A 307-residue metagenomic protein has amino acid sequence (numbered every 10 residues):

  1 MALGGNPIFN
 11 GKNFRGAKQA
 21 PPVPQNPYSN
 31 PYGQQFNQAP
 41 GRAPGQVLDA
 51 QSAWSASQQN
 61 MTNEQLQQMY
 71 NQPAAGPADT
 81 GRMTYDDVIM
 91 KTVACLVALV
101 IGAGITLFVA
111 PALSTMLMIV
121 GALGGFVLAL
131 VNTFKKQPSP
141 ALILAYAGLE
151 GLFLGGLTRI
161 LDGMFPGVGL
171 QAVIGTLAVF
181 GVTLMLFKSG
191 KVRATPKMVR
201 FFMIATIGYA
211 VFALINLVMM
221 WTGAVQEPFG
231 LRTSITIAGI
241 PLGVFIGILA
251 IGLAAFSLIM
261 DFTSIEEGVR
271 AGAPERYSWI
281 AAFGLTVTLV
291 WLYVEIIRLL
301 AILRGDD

Functional and structural regions predicted by a protein language model:
M1-D307: A hydrophobic alpha-helical transmembrane-helix feature that marks the membrane cores and membrane-interface segments
